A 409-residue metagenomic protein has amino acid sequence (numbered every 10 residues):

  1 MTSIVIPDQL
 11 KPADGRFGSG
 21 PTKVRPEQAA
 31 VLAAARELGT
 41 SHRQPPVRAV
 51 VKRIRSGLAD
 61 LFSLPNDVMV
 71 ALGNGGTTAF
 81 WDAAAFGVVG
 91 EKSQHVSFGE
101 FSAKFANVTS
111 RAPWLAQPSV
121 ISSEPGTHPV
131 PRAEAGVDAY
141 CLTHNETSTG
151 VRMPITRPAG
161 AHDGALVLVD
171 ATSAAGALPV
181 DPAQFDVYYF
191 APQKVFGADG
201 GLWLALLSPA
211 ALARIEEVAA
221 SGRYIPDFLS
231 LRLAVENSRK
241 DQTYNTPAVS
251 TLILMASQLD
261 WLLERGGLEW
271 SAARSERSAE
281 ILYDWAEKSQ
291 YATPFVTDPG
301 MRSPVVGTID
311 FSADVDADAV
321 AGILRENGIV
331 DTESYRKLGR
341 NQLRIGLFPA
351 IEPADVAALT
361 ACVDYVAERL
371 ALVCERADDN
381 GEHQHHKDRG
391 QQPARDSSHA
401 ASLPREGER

Functional and structural regions predicted by a protein language model:
M1-H42: N-terminal "arm"/small-domain region of PLP-dependent enzymes with the aminotransferase-like
P7-Q9, D14, K337, N341-Q384 (+3 more regions): PLP-dependent enzyme catalytic core of the Aspartate aminotransferase-like
K23, Q193-Y283: Active-site C-terminal subdomain of aminotransferase-like
V31-A83, E100, K104-V108: Conserved N-terminal alpha-helix of the aminotransferase class I/II PLP-enzyme fold
G87-A103: Conserved PLP-anchoring active-site segment centered on the Schiff-base-forming lysine
S123-G176, V187: Active-site phosphate-binding strand-loop segment of PLP-dependent enzymes
P182-Q193, W203: Conserved active-site segment immediately N-terminal to the catalytic lysine that forms the internal aldimine
T293-L324: Conserved PLP-binding catalytic core of the aspartate aminotransferase-like
